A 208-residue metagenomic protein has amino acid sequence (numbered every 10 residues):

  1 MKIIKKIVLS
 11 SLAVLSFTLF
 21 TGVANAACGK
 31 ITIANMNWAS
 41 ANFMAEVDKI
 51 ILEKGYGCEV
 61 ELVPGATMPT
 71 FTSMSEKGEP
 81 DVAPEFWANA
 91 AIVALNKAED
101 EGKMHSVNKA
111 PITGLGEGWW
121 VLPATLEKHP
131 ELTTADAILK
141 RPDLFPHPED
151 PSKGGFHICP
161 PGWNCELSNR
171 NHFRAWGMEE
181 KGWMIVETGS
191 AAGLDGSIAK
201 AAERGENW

Functional and structural regions predicted by a protein language model:
M1-S11: Bacterial N-terminal signal peptides that target proteins for export
S10-T21: Bacterial N-terminal signal peptides
A27-S40, C58-V63, K153-H157: Short, well-ordered beta-strand elements
N37-A39, A124-L126, C159-N164: Short coil/turn segments
S40-C58, H172-R174: Short, polar/charged alpha-helical segment
A45, V63-K103, S197-A199: Pocket-flanking alpha-helical
T72, P80-P84, P160-W208: Ligand-binding pocket segment of bilobal, Venus flytrap-like solute-binding proteins
M104-I158: A conserved helix-loop-strand patch within extracytoplasmic ligand-binding domains of the periplasmic binding
